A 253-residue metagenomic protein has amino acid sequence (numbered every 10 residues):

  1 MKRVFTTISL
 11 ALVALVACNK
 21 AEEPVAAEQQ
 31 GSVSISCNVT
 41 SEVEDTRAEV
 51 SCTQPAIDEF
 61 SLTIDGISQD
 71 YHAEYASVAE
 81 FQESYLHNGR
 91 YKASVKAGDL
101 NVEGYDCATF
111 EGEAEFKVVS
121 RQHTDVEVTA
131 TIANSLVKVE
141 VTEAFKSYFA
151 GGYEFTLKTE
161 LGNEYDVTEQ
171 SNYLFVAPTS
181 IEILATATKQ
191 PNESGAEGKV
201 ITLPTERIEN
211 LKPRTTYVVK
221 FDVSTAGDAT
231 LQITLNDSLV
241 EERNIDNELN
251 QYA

Functional and structural regions predicted by a protein language model:
M1-V16: Sec-dependent bacterial lipoprotein signal peptides
C18-A253: Extracytoplasmic cysteine-anchoring/structural motifs
